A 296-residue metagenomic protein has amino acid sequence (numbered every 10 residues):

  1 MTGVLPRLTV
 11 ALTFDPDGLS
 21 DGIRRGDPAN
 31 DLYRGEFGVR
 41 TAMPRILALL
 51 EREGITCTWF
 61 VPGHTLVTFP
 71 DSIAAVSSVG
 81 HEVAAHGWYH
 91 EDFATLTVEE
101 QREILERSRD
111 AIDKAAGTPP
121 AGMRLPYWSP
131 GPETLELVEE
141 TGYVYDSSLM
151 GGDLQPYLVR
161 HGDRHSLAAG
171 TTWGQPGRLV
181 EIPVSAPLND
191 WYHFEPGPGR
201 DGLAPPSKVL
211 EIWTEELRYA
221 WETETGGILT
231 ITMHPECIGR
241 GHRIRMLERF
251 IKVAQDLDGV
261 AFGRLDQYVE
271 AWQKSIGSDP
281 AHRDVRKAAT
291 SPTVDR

Functional and structural regions predicted by a protein language model:
T2, R52-E53, L203-R296: C-terminal domain-boundary segment and adjacent tail
T2-V79, E211, V253: Active-site beta->alpha N-cap acidic-glycine motif
G3, G22, D110-K114, T118-T225 (+1 more regions): Active-site-adjacent pocket scaffolds in enzyme catalytic domains
V10-L12, V83, A261: Residue-level marker for buried hydrophobic side chains located in beta-strands that build the well-ordered beta-sheet
D31-R34, G38, L96-I104, D201-K208 (+1 more regions): Alpha-helix N-cap and loop-to-helix initiation/capping positions
T41, R45, L49, E53 (+12 more regions): A structural signal for the main folded, soluble domain(s) of proteins
M43-L47, P70-A74, R102-R109, L135 (+2 more regions): Generic structural signal for well-ordered alpha-helices, preferentially at hydrophobic/aromatic core positions
R52-P132, L149, Q155, P176-G177 (+2 more regions): Metal-dependent polysaccharide deacetylase catalytic core of the NodB/CE4 family, i.e., the active-site-bearing domain
